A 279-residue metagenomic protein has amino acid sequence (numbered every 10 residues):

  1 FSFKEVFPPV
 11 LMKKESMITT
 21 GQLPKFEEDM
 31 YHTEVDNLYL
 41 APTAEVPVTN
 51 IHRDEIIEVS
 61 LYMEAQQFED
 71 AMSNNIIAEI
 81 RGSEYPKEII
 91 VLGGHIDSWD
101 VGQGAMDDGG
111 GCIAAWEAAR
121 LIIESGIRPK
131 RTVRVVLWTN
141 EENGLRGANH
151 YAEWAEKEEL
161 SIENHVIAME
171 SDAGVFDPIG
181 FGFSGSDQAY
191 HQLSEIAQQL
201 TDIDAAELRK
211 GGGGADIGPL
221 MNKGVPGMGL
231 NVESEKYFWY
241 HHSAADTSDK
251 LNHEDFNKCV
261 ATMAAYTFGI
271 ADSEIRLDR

Functional and structural regions predicted by a protein language model:
F1-L11, M17: A conserved hydrophobic secondary-structure block that centers on an alpha-helix together with its immediately flanking
P8, R120-I127, E153-K157, Q198 (+3 more regions): Sec-exported extracytoplasmic/periplasmic mature domains
P8-K13, S60, I76-E79, I89-G93 (+7 more regions): Structural recognition of the beta-strand scaffold that forms the well-ordered cores of secreted hydrolase catalytic
G21-A105, R120, E124-S125, K130: Soluble metallo-hydrolase cores and metallopeptidase-like ectodomains found primarily in the secretory/periplasmic
E34-N37, M63-Q67, S98-D108, L137 (+3 more regions): Second-shell loop/turn segments in exported
Y85, D100, W138-Y240: Metal-dependent peptidase/peptidase-like ectodomains
M106-A119: Active-site alpha-helical elements of protease catalytic centers
R120, Y237-R279: His/Asp/Glu-rich mid-to-C-terminal helical/loop segments that flank catalytic regions of hydrolases
